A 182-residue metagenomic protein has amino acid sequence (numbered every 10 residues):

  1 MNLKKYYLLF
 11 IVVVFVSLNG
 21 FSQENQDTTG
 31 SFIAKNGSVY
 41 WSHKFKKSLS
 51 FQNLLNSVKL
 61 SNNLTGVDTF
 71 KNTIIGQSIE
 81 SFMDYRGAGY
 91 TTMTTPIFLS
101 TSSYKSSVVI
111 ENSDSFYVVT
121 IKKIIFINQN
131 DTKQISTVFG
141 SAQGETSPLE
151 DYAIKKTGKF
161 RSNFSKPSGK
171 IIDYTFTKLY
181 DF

Functional and structural regions predicted by a protein language model:
M1-T28: Bacterial Sec-dependent N-terminal signal peptides
Q23-F182: Ser/Thr-rich, low-complexity intrinsically disordered terminal regions
